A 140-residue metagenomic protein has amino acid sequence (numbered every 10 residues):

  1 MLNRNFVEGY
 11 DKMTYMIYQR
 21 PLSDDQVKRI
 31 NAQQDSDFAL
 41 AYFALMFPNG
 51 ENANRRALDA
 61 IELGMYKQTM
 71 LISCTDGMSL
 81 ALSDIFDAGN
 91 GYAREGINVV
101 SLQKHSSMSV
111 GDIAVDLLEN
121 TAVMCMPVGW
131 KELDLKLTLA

Functional and structural regions predicted by a protein language model:
M1-G50: N-terminal intrinsically disordered, low-complexity, charge/repeat-rich segments that act as generic
R4, L71-I72, L80, I97-V100 (+2 more regions): Hydrophobic transmembrane signal anchors and adjacent membrane-proximal interface regions, especially in viral
V7-Y10, Q34-D35, A39, L58 (+3 more regions): Alpha-helical protein-protein interaction elements
G50-V115: Short, conserved turn/kink motifs that form compact alpha/beta structural patches or helix kinks used as
K104-A140: Short, compact, well-ordered microdomains
